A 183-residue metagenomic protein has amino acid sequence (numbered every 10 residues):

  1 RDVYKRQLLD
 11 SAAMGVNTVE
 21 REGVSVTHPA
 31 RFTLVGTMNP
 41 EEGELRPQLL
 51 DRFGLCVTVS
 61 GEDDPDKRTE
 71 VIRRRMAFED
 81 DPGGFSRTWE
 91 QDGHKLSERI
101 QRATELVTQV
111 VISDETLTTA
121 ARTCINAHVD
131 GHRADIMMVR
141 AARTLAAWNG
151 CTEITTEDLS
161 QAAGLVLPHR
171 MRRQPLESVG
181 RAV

Functional and structural regions predicted by a protein language model:
D2-Y4: Short, small-residue-biased leader/transition segments that mark boundaries at the very start of proteins
R6-G23: Substrate-gripping "pore-loop 1 plus following alpha2 helix"
M14, F32, G36-E41, G61: A short beta-strand-to-loop transition that corresponds to the Sensor-1 phosphate-sensing loop of AAA+ P-loop ATPases
V19-T37, D51: AAA+/SF3 P-loop NTPase mechanochemical coupling elements
V24-V26, P47, C151: Replace "in large, NTP-powered and nucleic-acid-processing enzymes" with "in large, NTP-powered factors and other
L45-A103: Conserved AAA+ ATPase core "coupling" helix
F85-M138: Conserved AAA+ ATPase small/helical "lid" subdomain
T119-R133, R140, T144-V183: C-terminal engagement/docking regions of AAA+ P-loop ATPases
